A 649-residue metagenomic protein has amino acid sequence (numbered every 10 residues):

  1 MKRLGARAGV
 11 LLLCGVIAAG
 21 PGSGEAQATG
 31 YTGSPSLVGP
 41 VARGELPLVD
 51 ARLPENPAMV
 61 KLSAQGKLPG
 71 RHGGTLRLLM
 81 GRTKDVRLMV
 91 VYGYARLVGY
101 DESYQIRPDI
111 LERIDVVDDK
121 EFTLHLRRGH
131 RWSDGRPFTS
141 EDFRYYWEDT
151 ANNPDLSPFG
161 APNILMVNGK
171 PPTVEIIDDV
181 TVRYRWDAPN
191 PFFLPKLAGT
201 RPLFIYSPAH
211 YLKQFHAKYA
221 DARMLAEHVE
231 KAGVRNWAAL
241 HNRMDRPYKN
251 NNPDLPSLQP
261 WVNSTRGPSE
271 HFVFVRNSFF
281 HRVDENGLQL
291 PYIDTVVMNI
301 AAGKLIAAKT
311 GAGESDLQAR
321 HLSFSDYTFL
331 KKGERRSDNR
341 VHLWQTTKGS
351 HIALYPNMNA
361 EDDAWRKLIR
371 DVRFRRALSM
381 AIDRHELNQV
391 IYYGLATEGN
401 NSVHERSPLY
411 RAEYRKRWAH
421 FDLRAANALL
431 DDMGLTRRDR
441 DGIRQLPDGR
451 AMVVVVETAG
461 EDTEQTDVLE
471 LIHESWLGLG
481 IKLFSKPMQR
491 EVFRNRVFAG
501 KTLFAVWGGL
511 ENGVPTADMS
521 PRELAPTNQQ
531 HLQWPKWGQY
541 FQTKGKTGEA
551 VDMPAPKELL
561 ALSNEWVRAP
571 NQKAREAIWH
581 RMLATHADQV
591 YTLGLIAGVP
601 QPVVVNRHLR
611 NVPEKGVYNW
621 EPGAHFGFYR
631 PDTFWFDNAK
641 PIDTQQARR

Functional and structural regions predicted by a protein language model:
G39-A42, P47-D118, E148, M244: N-terminal lobe/hinge region of extracytoplasmic solute-binding protein
S63-V91, I110, F193-P202, W365-K367 (+3 more regions): A structural "hinge/loop" feature
G73-R82, E112, E121-L124, Y146 (+6 more regions): Short, well-ordered beta-strand elements
E112-S157, R183-R185, F193, K309 (+1 more regions): Aromatic- and charge-enriched surface segment that lines or borders ligand/interaction sites
R127, K249-N252, F279-L330, E470-H473 (+2 more regions): Ligand-site clamp/hinge motif
T150, D155-G160, V174-E175, V262-V275 (+5 more regions): Extracellular/periplasmic solute-recognition and catalytic clefts
P162-H241: Surface-exposed binding/hinge segments that line and control ligand-binding clefts or catalytic entry sites
L255, W261-F272, R276, T347-A353 (+4 more regions): Detector for C-terminal structural segments
